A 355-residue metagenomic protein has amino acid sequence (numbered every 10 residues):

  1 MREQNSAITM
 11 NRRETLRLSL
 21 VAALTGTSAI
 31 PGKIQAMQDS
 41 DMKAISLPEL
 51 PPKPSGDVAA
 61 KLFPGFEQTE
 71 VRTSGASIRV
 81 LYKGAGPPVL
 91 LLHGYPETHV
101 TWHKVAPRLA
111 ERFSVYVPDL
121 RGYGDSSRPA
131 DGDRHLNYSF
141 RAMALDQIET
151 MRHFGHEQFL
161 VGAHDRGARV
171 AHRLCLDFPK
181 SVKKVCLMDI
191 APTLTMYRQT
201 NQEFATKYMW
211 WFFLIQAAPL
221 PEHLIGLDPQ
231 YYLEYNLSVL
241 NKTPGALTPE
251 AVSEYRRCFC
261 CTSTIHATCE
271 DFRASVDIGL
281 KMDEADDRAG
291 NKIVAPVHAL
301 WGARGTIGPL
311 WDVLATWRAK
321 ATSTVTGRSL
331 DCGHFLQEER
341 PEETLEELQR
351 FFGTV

Functional and structural regions predicted by a protein language model:
M1-M10: N-terminal secretory signal peptides
R12-L20, L24: N-terminal export leaders
P31-D39: Signal peptide processing junction and immediate N-terminal pro/mature segment of secreted/exported proteins
D39-T69, G75-V80, A85-P88, Y116 (+4 more regions): Flexible "cap/lid" subdomain of the alpha/beta-hydrolase fold that forms the substrate-access gate
G86, G94-E97: Active-site glycine-rich loops that stabilize anionic/oxyanionic intermediates across multiple enzyme folds
P96-K104, V115: Serine-hydrolase catalytic-loop signature spanning alpha/beta hydrolases and amidase-signature enzymes
A110-L120: Active-site machinery of serine-nucleophile hydrolases
